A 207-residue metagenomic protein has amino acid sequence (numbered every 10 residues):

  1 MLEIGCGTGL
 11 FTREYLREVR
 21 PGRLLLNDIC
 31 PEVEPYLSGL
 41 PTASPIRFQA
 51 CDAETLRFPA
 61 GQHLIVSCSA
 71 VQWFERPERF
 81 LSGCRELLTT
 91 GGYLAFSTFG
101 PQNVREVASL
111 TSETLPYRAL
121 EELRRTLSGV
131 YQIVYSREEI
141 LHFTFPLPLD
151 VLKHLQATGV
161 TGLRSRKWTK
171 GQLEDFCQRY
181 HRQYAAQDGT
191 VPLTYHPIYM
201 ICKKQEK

Functional and structural regions predicted by a protein language model:
L2-L56: Class I SAM-dependent methyltransferase SAM/SAH-binding core
T8-L10, L115-R118, Y135-K207: Conserved Class I S-adenosyl-L-methionine
R20, E75, T89, S128: Short conserved AdoMet
E54-I65: A short acidic, Gly/Pro-enriched loop at the edge of an enzyme's catalytic core that lines a small-molecule cofactor
H63-P77: A short SAM/SAH-binding and catalytic strip from SAM-dependent methyltransferases
E78-T90: A short glycine-rich, Lys/Arg-flanked "PGG" loop and its adjoining helix->strand segment in the class I
Y93-L120: Conserved class I S-adenosyl-L-methionine
P116-Y131: Short alpha-helix
